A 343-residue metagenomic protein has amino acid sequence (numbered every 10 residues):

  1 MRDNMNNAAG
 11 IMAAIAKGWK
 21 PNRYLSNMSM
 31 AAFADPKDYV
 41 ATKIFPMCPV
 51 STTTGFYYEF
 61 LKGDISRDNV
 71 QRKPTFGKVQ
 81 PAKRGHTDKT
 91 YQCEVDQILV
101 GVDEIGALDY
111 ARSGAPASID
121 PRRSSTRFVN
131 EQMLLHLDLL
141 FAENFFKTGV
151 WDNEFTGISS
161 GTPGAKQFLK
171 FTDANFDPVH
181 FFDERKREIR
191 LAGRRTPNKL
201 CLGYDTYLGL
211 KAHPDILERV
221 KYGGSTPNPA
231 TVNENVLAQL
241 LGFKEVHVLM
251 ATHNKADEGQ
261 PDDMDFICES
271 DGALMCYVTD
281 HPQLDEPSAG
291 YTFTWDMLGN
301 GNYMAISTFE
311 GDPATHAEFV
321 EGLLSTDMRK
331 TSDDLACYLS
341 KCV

Functional and structural regions predicted by a protein language model:
M1-I44, P49, M304-V343: Protruding loop/beta-arch "assembly-hinge" segments enriched in small, turn-prone residues
L25-D35, V40, I44-F45, Y57 (+1 more regions): Short, hydrophobic/proline-enriched secondary-structure or compact coil segments at domain edges
A32-G101, R127: Assembly/oligomerization interface modules of large self-assembling protein complexes
Y58, N144, I158-L169, G272 (+2 more regions): Long, hydrophilic "mature protein body" segments
G106-T196, Y204-Y222, C342-V343: Alpha-helical scaffold segments that mediate packing/assembly in large oligomeric complexes
E131, T231-E234, A305-S307, V343: Short, cationic low-complexity segments
R195-M297: Extended oligomerization regions of viral-like shell subunits
T294-T308: A conserved acidic, glycine/proline-rich C-terminal tail/linker
